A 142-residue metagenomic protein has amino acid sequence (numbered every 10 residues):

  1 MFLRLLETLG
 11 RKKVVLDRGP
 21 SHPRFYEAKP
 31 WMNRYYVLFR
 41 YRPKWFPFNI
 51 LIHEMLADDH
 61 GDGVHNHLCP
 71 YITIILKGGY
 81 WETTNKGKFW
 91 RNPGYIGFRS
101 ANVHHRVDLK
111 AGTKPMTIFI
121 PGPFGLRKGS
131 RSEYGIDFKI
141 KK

Functional and structural regions predicted by a protein language model:
M1-N49: A short, N-terminal "cap"/entry segment at the start of jelly-roll beta-barrel domains of the cupin/DSBH fold
R18-H22, G122-P123, I140-K142: A glycine-rich, hydrophobic/aromatic-adjacent loop/helix-cap motif
K44, H60-H67, T84-N85, F89 (+1 more regions): Short histidine-centered beta-strand/loop micro-motifs that create catalytic or ligand/metal-coordination sites
N49-H67, A101-N102: Conserved short histidine dyad/triad with adjacent acidic residue
N66-W81: Short, conserved beta-strand element in jelly-roll/cupin
T83-R106: Short acidic-glycine-tyrosine-enriched beta hairpin
F98, G112-G129: A short hydrophobic beta-strand segment most commonly corresponding to one strand of the jelly-roll/cupin
N102-H104, D108-A111, R127-K142: Acidic/His-leaning functional-site neighborhoods
